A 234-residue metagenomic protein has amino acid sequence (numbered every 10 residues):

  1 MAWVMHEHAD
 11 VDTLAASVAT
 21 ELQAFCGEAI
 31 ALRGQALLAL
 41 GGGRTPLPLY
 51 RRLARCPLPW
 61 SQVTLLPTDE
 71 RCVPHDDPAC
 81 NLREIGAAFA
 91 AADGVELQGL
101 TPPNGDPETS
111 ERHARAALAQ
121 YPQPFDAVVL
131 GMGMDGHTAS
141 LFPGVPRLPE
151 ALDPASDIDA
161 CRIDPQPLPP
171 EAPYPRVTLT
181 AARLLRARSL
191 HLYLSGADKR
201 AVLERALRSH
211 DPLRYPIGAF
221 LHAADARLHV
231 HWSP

Functional and structural regions predicted by a protein language model:
M1-L38: N-terminal glycine-/serine-/threonine-rich phosphate-binding loop
A2, S61-V129: Ligand-binding beta-strand-loop-alpha-helix segment within the catalytic cores of soluble metabolic enzymes
G34-G41, D126-V128: Short glycine-rich phosphate-binding loop at a beta-alpha junction
L40-T45, L130-M134, S195: Glycine-rich beta-strand-to-loop/alpha-helix junction loops that act as flexible
R52-W60, R83-A87, P143-L152: A glycine- and small-aliphatic-rich helix-loop capping segment at beta-alpha/alpha-beta transitions that lines
C56-T64, A91, A151-D153, A182-A187 (+1 more regions): Short, conserved loop/helix-junction motifs that constitute active-site signature segments in enzyme catalytic cores
M134-A182: Class I SAM-dependent methyltransferase SAM-binding "motif I" and its flanking Rossmann-like core
T180-A182, R186-P234: ATP/nucleoside-binding phosphotransfer catalytic cores, i.e., glycine-rich phosphate-binding loops
